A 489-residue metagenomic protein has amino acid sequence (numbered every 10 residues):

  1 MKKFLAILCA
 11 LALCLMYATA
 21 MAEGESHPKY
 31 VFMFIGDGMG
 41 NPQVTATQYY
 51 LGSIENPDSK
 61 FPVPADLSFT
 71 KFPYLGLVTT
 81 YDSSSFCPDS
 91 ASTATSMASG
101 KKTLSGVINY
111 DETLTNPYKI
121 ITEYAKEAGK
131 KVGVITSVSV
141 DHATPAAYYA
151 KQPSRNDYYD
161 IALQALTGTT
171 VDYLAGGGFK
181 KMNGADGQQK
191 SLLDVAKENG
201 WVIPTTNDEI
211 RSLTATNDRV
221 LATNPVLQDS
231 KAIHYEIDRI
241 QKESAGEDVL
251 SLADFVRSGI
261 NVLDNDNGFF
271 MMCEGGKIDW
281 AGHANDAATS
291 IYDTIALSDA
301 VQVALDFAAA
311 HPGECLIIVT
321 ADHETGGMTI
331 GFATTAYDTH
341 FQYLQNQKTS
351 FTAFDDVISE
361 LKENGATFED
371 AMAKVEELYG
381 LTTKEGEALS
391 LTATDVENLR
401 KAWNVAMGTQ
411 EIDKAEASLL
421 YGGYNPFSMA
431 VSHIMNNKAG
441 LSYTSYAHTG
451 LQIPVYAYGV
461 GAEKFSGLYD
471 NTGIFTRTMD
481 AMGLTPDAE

Functional and structural regions predicted by a protein language model:
M1-L8, V301: Positively charged n-region of N-terminal signal peptides that target proteins for export
L8, S139, G178: Residues that line or immediately flank small-molecule/substrate-binding pockets and catalytic motifs
L8-M16: Bacterial N-terminal signal peptides
L15-S26: Sec-dependent signal peptide cleavage junction
A20, D82-S84, I121-T122: Short secondary-structure capping/turn segments at boundaries of alpha-helices and beta-strands
E25-T47, M97-A147, A165, G276 (+1 more regions): Mobile, glycine-rich extracellular loop/lid and propeptide segments that shape or gate substrate/ligand access
K29-Y30, M39-T95, H142-E489: A post-motif C-terminal structural segment
